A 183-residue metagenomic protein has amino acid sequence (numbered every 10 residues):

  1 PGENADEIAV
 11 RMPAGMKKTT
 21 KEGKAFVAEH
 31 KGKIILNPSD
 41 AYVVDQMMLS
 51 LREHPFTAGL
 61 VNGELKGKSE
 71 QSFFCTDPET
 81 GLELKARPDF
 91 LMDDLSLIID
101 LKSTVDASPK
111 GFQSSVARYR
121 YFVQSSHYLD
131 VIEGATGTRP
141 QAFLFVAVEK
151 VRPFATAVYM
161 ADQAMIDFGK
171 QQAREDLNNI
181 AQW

Functional and structural regions predicted by a protein language model:
P1, D77, S103-D106, E133-G137 (+1 more regions): Hydrophobic/aromatic-lined pockets within catalytic cores
P1-R87: Metal-dependent nuclease catalytic cores that hydrolyze phosphodiester bonds in DNA/RNA, characterized by
I8, A107-P109, F154-A155: Short catalytic/ligand-binding loop motif for oxyanion handling, primarily in non-cytosolic enzymes, centered on
T57-L65, M92-I98, E133-Q141: Secondary-structure boundary elements
L82, L91, R120: Short, contiguous, pocket-lining structural segments that sit at or immediately flank catalytic/ligand-binding sites
A86-S114: Conserved catalytic cores of phosphodiester-cleaving nucleases, focusing on short active-site segments
S115-F122, H127-W183: Metal-dependent nuclease catalytic regions and adjoining charged, substrate-binding loops involved in nucleic-acid end
